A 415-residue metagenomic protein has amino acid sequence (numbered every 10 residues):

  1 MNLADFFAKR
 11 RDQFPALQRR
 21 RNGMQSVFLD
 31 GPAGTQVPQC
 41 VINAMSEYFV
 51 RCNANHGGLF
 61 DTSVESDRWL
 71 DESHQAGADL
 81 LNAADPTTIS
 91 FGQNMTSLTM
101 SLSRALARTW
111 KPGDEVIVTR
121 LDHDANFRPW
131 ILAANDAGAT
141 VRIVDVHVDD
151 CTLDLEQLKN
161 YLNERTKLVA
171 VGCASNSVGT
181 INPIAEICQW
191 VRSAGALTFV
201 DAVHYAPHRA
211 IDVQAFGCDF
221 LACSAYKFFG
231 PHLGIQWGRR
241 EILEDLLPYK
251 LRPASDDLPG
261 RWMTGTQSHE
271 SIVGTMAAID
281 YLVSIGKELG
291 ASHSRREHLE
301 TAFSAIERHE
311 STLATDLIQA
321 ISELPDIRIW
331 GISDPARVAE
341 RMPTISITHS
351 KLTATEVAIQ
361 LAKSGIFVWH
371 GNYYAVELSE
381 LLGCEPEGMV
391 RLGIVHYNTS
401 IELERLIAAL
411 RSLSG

Functional and structural regions predicted by a protein language model:
M1-G415: Pyridoxal 5′-phosphate
